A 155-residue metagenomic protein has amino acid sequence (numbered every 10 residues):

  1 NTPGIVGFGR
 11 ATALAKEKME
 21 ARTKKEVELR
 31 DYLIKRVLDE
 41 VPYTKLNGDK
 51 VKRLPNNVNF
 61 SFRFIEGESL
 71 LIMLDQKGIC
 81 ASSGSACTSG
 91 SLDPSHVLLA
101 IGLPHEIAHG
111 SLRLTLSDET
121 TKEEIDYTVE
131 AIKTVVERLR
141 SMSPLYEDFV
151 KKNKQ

Functional and structural regions predicted by a protein language model:
N1-A11: Active-site PLP attachment segment
N1-P3, K16-A21, N59: A short glycine-threonine-serine/GTX helix/turn-capping micro-motif
T12-K35, K45-L54: Structural signature of PLP-dependent enzymes
E20-E26, P42-D49, G84, L139-D148: Flexible, glycine/charged-enriched surface loops at secondary-structure junctions
Y32-E40, M73, K77-I79, V129-R138: Generic non-transmembrane alpha-helical segments
I34-V37, P42-M73: Anionic-ligand binding region
V58-R113: Conserved C-terminal alpha-helix-loop-beta "cap" of PLP-dependent enzymes that closes/shapes the active-site mouth
S89, D93-Q155: PLP-dependent enzyme catalytic core of the Aspartate aminotransferase-like
